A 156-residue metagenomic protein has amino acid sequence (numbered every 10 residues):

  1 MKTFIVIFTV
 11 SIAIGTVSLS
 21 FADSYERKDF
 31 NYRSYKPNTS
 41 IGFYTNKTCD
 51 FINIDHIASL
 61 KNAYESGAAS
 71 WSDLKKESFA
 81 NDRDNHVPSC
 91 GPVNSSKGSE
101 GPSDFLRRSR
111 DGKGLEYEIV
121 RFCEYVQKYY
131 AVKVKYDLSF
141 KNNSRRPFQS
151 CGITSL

Functional and structural regions predicted by a protein language model:
M1-V6: Positively charged n-region of N-terminal signal peptides that target proteins for export
F8-V10: Gram-negative bacterial Sec-dependent N-terminal signal peptides
F21-G98, P102: Betabetaalpha-Me/HNH-type nuclease active-site subdomain
K97-L156: C-terminal, well-folded lobe of enzymatic/effector domains
